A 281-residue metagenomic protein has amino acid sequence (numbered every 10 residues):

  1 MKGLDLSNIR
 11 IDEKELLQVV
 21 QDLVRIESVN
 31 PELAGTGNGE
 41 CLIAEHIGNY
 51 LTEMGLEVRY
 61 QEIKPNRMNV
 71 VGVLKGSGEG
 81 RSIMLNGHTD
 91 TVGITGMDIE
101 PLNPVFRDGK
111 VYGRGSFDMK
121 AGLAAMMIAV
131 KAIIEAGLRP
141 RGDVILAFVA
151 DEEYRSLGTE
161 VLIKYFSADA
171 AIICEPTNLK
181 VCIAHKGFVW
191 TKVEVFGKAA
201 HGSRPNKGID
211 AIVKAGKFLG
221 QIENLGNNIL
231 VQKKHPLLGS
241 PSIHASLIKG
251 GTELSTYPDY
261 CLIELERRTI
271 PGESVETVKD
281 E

Functional and structural regions predicted by a protein language model:
M1-L4, N8-I11, L42, H46 (+4 more regions): Metal-dependent amide/peptide-bond hydrolase catalytic core, centered on the "pita-bread" metallohydrolase fold
K2-V111, L138-P140: Acidic/His- and Gly-rich active-site-bordering loop/insert found across diverse amide/peptide-bond hydrolases
Q21, G48, A124-K131, E160-I163 (+1 more regions): Predominant activation on well-ordered alpha-helical scaffold segments within soluble catalytic domains
Q21, V71, R141, I145 (+3 more regions): Beta-strand secondary-structure signal
S82-M84, V111, D169-I173, K192: Short glycine-aspartate micro-motif
R107-G109, A129-I145, I222-Q232: Phosphate-handling active-site elements
K110-A124, H201: Glycine/serine-rich anion-binding loops at beta->alpha junctions that coordinate negatively charged ligand groups
M119-W190: Acidic/histidine-rich catalytic neighborhood of metal-dependent amide-processing enzymes
